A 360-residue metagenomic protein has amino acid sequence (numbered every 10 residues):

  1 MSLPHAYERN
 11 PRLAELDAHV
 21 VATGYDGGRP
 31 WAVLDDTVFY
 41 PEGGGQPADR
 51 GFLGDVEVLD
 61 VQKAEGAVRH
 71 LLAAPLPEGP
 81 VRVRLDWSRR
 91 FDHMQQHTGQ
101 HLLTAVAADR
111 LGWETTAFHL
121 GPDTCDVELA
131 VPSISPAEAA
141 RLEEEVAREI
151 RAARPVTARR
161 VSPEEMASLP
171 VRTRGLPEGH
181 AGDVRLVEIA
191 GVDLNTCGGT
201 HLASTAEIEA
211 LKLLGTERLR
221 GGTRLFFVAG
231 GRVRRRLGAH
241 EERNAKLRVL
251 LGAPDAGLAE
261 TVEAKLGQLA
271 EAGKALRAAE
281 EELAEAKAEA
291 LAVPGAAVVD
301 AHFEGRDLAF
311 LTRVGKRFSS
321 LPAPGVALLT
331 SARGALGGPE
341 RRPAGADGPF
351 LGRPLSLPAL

Functional and structural regions predicted by a protein language model:
M1-A32, E241-G325, R353-A359: Mid-to-C-terminal polyanion-binding domains and interfaces
M1-G79: Conserved nucleotide-binding/hydrolysis modules and their immediate coupling elements across P-loop/ASCE NTPase motors
P30-A32, A64-A74, C125-A130, L336-G338 (+1 more regions): A generic structural motif
V38-L53, P77-V127, P339-E340: Active/ligand-binding-proximal structured segments within catalytic/core domains that scaffold catalytic residues
G45, T196-I208, A297-L360: Glycine-rich, acidic loop segments that terminate in or are immediately followed by a histidine
R89, D109-G221: Functional cores that coordinate and move charged inorganic groups
A152-V161, A256-A259, A279, V326-S331: Flexible, glycine/charged-enriched surface loops at secondary-structure junctions
H201-L202, A206-T261: A conserved active-site cap/scaffold subdomain adjacent to cofactor or substrate pockets
